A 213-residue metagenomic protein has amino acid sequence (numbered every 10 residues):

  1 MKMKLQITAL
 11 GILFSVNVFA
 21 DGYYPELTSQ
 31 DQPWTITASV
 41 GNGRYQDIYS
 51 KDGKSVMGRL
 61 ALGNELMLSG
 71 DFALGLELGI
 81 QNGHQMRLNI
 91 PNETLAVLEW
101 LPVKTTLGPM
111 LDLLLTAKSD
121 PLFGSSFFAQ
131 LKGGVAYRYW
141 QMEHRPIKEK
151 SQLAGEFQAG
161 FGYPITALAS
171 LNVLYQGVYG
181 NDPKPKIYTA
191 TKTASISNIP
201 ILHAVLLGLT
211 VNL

Functional and structural regions predicted by a protein language model:
M1-Q30: Cleavable N-terminal export/targeting peptides
D21, E26-K104, L113, S170 (+1 more regions): Glycine- and aromatic-enriched membrane insertion/assembly motifs of diderm outer-membrane and organelle channel
T35, Y163, N198-L213: Outer-membrane beta-barrel "beta-signal"
I36-V40, L76-L78, L113-L115, A129-G133 (+3 more regions): Membrane-embedded beta-strand positions of outer-membrane beta-barrel proteins
Q46-G53, M86-L95, W140-S151, P183-K192: Outer-membrane beta-barrel translocator domains and adjoining extracellular loop/strand segments of Gram-negative
Y49-V56, L101-P109, P146-L153, A194-I201: Replace "Gram-negative outer membrane beta-barrel proteins" with "bacterial and organellar outer membrane beta-barrel
N64-L66, I80, L115-P121, F161-Y163 (+1 more regions): Residue-level signature of outer-membrane beta-barrel architecture
S69-L74, G124-A129, I165-V173: Repeated loop/turn-to-beta-strand initiation elements of outer-membrane beta-barrel proteins
